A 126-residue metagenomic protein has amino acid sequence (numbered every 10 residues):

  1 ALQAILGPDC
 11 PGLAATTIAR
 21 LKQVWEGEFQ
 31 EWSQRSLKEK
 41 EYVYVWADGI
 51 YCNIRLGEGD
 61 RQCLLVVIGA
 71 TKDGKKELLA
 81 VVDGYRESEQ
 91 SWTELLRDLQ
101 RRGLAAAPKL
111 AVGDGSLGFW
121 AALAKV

Functional and structural regions predicted by a protein language model:
A1-G113, L117-V126: RNase H-like nuclease fold core
